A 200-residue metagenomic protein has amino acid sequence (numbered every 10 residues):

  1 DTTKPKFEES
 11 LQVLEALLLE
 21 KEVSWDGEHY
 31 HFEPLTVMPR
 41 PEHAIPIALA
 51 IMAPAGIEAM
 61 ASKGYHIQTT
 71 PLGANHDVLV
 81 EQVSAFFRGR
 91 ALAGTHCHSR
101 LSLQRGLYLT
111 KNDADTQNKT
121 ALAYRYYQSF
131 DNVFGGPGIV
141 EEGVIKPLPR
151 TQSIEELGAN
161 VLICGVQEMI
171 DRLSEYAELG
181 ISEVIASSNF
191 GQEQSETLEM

Functional and structural regions predicted by a protein language model:
T2-T36, D77-I181: An alpha-helical appendage that flanks or caps ligand/catalytic pockets
H29, A53, G73, L107-L109 (+1 more regions): Active-site-proximal loop/turn and secondary-structure-junction residues that shape catalytic pockets, frequently
P39-V78: Loop-centered beta-sheet repeat module
I47-A50, Y65-T70, S99-G106, V184-A186: Hydrophobic faces of well-ordered beta-strands that scaffold small-molecule active sites in alpha/beta enzyme cores
S62, E81, E196-E199: Generic recognition of short, well-ordered alpha-helical segments
Q68, I154-G158, F190: A short, mixed-charge helix-start or loop-turn motif at secondary-structure junctions
L72-H76, A186-L198: Glycine-rich, proline-tolerant flexible connector loops at the mouths of alpha/beta enzymes
V140-P147, Q192-M200: Short acidic, glycine/proline-enriched helix-loop-strand junctions
